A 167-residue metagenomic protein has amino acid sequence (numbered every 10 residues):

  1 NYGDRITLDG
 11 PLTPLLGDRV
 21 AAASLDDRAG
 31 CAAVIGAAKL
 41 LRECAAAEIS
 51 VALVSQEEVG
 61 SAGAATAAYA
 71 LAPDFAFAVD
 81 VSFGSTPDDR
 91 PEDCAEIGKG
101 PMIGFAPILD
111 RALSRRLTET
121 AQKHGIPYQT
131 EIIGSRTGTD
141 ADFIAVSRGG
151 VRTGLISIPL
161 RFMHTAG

Functional and structural regions predicted by a protein language model:
N1-G167: N-terminal hydrophobic/helix-forming segments and targeting peptides
